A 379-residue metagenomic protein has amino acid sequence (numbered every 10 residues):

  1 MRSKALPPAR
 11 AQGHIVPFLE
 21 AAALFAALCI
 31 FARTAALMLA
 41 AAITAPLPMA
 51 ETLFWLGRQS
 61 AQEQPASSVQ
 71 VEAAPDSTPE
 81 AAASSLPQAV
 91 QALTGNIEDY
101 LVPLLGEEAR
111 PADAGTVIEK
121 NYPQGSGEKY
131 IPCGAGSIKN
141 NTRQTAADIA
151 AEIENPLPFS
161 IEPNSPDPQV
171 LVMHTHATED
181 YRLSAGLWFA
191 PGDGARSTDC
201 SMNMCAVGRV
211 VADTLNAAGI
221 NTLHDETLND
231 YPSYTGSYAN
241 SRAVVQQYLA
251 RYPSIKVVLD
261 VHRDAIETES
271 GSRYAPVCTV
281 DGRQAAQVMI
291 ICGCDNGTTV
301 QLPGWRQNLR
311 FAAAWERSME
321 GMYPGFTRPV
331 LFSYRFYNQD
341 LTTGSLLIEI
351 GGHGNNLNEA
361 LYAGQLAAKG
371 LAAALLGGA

Functional and structural regions predicted by a protein language model:
M1-I15: N-terminal Lys/Arg-rich, disordered targeting/topogenic segments
E20-K256, A265-S270, Q365, A373-A379: N-terminal catalytic or cofactor-binding beta/alpha core of small enzyme domains
L171-H174, T222-H224, V257-D260, M289-C292 (+2 more regions): Structural recognition of the beta-strand scaffold that forms the well-ordered cores of secreted hydrolase catalytic
A177-D180, L228-P232, R263-T268, D295-T298 (+2 more regions): Solvent-exposed loop/turn segments at secondary-structure junctions within structured extracellular/periplasmic domains
A190-G194, I266-G304: A short, glycine/acidic-enriched catalytic loop
V245, S270-C278, V330-F336: Alpha-helical scaffolding within the catalytic cores of extracellular/periplasmic polymer-degrading hydrolases
G304-L331: Active-site-adjacent substrate-binding region of metalloamidase/peptidase-like peptide-processing proteins
G325-A379: Active-site-adjacent mobile loop/cap segments within catalytic or ligand-binding domains
